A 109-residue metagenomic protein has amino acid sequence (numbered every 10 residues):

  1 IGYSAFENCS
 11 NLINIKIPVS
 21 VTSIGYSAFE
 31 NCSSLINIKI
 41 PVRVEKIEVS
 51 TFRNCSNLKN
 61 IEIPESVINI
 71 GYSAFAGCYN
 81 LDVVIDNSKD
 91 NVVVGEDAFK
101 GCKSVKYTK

Functional and structural regions predicted by a protein language model:
I1-I13: Low-complexity/repetitive intrinsically disordered segments
G2, G25, E48-T51, E65: Acidic, glycine-centered low-complexity repeats within long intrinsically disordered regions
Y3, I68-S73: Intrinsically disordered, low-complexity repeat tracts
S10-S23, S33-K46, S56-N69, C78-V93 (+1 more regions): Structural signature of tandem-repeat unit edges
